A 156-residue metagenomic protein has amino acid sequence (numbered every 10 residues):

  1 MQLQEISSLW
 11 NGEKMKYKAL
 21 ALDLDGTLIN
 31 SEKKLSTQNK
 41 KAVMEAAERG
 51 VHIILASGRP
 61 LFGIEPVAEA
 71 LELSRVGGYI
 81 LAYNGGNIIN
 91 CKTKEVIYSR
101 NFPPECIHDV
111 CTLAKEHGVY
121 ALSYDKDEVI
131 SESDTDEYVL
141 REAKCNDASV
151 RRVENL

Functional and structural regions predicted by a protein language model:
M1-L22: Non-catalytic pre-domain segments flanking phosphatase-related domains
M15-Y17, G50, G77, G118: A general structural motif
K18-E32: Asp-based phosphoryl-transfer active-site loop
Q38-G50, D109, L113: Catalytic-core regions built around general acid/base machinery
V43-P66, N84, A121-Y124: Substrate-recognition element of Asp-dependent hydrolases with the DxDx(T/V) motif
P60-I80: Substrate-recognition/cap helix-loop segment adjacent to the acidic, metal-dependent catalytic center of Asp-based
G78-I88: A short, structured active-site edge motif that brings together acidic residues
G86-L156: HAD-like small-molecule phosphatases
